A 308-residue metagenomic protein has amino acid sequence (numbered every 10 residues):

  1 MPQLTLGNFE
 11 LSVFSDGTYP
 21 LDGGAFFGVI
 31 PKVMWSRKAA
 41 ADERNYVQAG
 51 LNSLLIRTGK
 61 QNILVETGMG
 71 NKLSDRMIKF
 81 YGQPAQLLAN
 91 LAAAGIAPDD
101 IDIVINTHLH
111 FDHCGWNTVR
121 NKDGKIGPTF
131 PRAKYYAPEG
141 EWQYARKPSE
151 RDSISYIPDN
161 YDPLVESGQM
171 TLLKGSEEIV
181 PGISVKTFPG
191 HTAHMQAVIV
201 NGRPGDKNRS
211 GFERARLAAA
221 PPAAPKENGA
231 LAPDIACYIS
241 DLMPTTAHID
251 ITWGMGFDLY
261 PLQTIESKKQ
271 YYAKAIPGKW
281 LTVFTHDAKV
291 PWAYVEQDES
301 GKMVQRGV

Functional and structural regions predicted by a protein language model:
P2-A94, A197-R214, L231-D241: Conserved beta-strand hairpin/beta-sheet module of binuclear metal-dependent hydrolase folds, prominently
D16-T18, T67-G70, L109, G140-E141 (+3 more regions): Active-site metal-binding loops of divalent metal-dependent hydrolases
A39-R44, D123-G124, V185-K186: Short, P/G- and charge-enriched loop/turn segments at secondary-structure junctions
I63-V65, I105, Y135, A236-Y238 (+1 more regions): Residue-level marker for buried hydrophobic side chains located in beta-strands that build the well-ordered beta-sheet
I78, C114-K125, Y294-E296: Metal-dependent catalytic neighborhoods of phosphoester/phosphodiester hydrolases
I78-A89, D206-E213, P225, G229-V308: Cap/insert and terminal regions of metallo-dependent hydrolase folds
G82-I96, D100, G127-T187, T192 (+2 more regions): Metallo-beta-lactamase
I101-D112: Metallo-beta-lactamase
